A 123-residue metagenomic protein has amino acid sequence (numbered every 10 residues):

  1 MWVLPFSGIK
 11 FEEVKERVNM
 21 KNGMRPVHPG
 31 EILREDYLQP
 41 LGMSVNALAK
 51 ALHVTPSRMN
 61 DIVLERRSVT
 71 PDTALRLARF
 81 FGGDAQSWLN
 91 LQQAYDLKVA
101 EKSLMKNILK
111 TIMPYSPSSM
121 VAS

Functional and structural regions predicted by a protein language model:
M1-D36, P40-L41, S103-Y115, S119-S123: N-terminal flexible/basic segments that precede or flank functional cores
R34, M59-N60, A85: Alpha-helical structural signal
G42, E65-R66, G82: Alpha-helical hinge/cap motifs
G42-D61: Short alpha-helical DNA-recognition segment
D61, E65-S68, A94: Alpha-helical DNA-recognition elements
R66-R79: Short, basic-rich loop-to-helix N-cap that marks the start of a DNA-contacting helix
G83-V99: Short C-terminal boundary/hinge segments that cap the last helix of small helical domains
